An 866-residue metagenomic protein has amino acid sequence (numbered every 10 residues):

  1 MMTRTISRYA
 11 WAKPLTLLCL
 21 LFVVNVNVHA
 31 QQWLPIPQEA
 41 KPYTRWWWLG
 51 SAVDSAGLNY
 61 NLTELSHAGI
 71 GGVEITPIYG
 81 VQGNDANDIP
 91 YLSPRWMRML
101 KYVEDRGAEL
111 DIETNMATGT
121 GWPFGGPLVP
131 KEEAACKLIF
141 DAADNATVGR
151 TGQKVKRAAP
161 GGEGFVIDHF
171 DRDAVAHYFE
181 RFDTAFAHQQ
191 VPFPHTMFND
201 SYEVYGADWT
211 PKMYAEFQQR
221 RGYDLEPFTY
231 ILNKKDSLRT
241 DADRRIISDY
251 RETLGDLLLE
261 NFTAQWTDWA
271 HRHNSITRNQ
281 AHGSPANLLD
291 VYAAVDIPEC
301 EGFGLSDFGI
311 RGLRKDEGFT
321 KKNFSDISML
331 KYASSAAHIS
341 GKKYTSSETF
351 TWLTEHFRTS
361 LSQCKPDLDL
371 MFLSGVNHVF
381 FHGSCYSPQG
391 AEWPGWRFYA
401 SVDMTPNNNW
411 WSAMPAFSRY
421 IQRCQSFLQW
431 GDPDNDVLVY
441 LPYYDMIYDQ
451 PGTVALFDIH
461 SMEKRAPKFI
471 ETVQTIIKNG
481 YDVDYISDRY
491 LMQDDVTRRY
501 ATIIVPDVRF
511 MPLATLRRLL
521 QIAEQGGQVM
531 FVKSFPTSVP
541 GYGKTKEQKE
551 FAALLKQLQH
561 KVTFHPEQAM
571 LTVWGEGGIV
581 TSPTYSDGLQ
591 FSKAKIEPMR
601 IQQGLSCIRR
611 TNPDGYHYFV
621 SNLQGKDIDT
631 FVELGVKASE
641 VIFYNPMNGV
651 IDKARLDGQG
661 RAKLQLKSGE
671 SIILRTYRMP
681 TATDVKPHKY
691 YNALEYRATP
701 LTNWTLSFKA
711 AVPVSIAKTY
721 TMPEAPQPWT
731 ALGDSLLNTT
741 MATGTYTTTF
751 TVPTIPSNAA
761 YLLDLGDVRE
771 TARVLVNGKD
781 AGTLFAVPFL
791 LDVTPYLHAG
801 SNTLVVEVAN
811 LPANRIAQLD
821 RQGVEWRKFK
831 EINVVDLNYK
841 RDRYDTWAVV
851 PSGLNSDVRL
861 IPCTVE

Functional and structural regions predicted by a protein language model:
M1-Q31: Bacterial Sec-dependent N-terminal signal peptides
Q31-G72: Mature N-terminal segment immediately following signal peptide/propeptide cleavage in secreted/periplasmic
I36, P728-T740, G823-E866: Non-catalytic, glycine-rich low-complexity segments
Y43, D54, N59, G72 (+9 more regions): Carbohydrate-binding surfaces of carbohydrate-active enzymes
R106, P123, P127-H188: Catalytic and substrate-binding clefts that recognize carbohydrates or anionic sugar/phosphate headgroups
E633, F750-N777, L804-V808: Aromatic-lined ligand-binding clefts that engage carbohydrates, nucleic acids, or primary amines
P680-T683, A809-Q818: Short acidic/polar inter-strand loop motif in beta-rich domains
